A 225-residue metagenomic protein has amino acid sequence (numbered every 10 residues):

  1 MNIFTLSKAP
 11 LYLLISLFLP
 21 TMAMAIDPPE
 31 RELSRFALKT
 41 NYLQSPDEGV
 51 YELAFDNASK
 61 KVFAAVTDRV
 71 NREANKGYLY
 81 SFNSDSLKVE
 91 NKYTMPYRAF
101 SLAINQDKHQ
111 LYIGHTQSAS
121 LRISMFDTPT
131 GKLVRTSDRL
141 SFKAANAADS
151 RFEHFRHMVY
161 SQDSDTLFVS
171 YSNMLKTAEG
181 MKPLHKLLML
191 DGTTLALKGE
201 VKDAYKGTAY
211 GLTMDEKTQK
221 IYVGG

Functional and structural regions predicted by a protein language model:
N2-Y12: Bacterial N-terminal signal peptides that target proteins for export
P10-T21: Bacterial N-terminal signal peptides
M24-G225: Predominantly soluble domains enriched in secretory-pathway, periplasmic, or organellar proteins
